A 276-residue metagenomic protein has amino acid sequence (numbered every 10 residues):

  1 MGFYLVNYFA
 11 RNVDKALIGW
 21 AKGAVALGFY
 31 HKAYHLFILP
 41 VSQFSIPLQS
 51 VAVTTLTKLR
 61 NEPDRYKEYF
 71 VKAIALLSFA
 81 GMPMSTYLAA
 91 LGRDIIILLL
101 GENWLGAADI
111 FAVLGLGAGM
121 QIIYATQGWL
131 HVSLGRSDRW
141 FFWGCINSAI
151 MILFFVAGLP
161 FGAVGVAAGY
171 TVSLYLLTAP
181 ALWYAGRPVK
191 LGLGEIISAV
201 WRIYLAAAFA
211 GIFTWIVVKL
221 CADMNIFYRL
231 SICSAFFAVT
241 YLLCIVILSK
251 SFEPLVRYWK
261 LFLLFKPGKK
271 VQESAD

Functional and structural regions predicted by a protein language model:
F3, N7, R11, Y34 (+6 more regions): Short runs within selected transmembrane alpha-helices of multi-pass transporters and secretion channels
N12-K22, A52, L91-I96: Hydrophobic/aromatic end-of-helix segments at the C-terminal termini of transmembrane alpha-helices
A16, L27-G28, R139-F141, V166-A167 (+1 more regions): Alpha-helical transmembrane segments and their helix-entry boundary regions
L17-I38, K67-E68, L105-F111, L230-I232: Interfacial/gating helices of multi-pass transporter permease domains
A33, F37-G81, G128-S133: Helix-loop junctions and terminal segments of transmembrane helices in multi-pass membrane transport/translocation
K67-I122, I152-A157, A208, I212: Alpha-helical transmembrane segments of multi-pass membrane transport and lipid-handling proteins
K72, G106-I110, V166, E195 (+3 more regions): Residue-level signature of transmembrane alpha-helical entry/exit and packing/kink sites in multi-pass membrane
G186, L191-L193, W215-D276: Membrane-proximal transmembrane or re-entrant/amphipathic helices at the cytosolic face
